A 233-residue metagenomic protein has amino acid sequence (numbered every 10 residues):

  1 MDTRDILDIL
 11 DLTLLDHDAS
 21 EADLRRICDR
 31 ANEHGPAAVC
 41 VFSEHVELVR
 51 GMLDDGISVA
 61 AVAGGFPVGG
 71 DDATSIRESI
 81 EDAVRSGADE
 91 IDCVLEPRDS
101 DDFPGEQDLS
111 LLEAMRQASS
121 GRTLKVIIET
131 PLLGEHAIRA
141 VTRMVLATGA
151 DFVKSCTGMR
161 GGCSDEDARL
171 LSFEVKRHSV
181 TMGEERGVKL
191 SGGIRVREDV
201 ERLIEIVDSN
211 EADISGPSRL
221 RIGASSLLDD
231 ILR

Functional and structural regions predicted by a protein language model:
D5-E21, A60-R77, R98-F103, K125-A137 (+1 more regions): Active-site mouth loops of central-metabolism enzymes
I6-L14, V39-V41, S58-G64, I91-C93 (+4 more regions): Hydrophobic faces of well-ordered beta-strands that scaffold small-molecule active sites in alpha/beta enzyme cores
D11, V49, A83, V126 (+3 more regions): Conserved, mostly hydrophobic/aromatic
C28-L48, G64, I91-Q107, C156-S164: Glycine-rich, proline-tolerant flexible connector loops at the mouths of alpha/beta enzymes
P36-E90: Active-site cofactor/substrate anionic-group-binding motifs, chiefly glycine- and Lys/Arg-rich phosphate-binding loops
S43, E47-F66, F103-T130, R143 (+2 more regions): Alpha-helix-loop-beta-strand connector modules within alpha/beta enzyme cores
A61-P67, R85-D99, A147-S164, S191-D199 (+1 more regions): Glycine-rich phosphate-binding active-site loops on the catalytic face of alpha/beta enzymes
D71-D82, L133-M144, A168-S172, E184-N210: Catalytic cores of alpha/beta
